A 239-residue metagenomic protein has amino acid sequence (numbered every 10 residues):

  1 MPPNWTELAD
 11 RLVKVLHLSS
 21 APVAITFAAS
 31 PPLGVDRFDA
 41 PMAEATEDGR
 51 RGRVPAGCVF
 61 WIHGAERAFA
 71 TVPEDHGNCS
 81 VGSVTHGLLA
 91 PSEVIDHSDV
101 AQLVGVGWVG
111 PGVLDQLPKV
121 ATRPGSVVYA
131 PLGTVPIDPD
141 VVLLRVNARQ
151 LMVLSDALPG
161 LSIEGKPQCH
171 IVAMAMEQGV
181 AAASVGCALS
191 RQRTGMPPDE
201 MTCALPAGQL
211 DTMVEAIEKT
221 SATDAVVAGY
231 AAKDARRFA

Functional and structural regions predicted by a protein language model:
P3-A239: Acidic, serine/proline-rich low-complexity intrinsically disordered regions
